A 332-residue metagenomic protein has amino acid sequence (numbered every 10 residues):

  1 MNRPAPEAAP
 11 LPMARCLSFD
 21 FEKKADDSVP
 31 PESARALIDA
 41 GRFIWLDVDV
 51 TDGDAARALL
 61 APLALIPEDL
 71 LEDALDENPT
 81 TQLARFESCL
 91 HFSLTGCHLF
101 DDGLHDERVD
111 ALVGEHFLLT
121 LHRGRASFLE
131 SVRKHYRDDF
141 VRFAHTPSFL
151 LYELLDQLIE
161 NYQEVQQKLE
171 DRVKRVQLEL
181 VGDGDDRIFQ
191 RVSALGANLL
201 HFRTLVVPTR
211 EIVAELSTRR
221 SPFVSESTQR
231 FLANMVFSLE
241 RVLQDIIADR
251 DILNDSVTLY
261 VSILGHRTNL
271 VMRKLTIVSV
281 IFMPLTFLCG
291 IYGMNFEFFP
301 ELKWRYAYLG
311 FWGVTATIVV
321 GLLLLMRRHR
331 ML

Functional and structural regions predicted by a protein language model:
M1-S227, F231-N234, S238-D245, E301 (+1 more regions): Peripheral, non-transmembrane regulatory/ligand-interaction domains of membrane transport proteins
F237-L332: Hydrophobic alpha-helical transmembrane segments and their immediately adjacent juxtamembrane loops
